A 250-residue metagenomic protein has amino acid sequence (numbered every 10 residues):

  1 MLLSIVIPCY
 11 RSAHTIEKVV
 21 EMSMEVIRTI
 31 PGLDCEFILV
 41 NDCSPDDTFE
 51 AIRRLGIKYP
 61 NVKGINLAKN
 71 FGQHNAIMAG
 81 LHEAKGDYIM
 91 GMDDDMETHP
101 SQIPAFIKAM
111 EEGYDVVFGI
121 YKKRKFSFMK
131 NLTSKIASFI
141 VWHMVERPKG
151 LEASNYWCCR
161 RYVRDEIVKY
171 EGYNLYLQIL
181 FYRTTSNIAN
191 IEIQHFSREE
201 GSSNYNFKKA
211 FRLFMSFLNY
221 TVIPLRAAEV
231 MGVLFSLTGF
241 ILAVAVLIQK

Functional and structural regions predicted by a protein language model:
L2-S4, E36: Cell-envelope/extracellular polymer assembly enzymes that use nucleotide-activated donors
S12-R28: Short, well-formed alpha-helical segments that are part of the catalytic scaffolds of diverse glycosyltransferases
H14, Q178-K250: Hydrophobic helical membrane-anchoring modules
H14-K18, D46-L55: Acidic helix N-cap motif at the loop->helix transition within catalytic regions of sugar-transfer enzymes
P31-C43, I65-N66: Short beta-strand/loop segment that forms part of the nucleotide-sugar
N41-E50, M96-E97: A conserved acidic beta->alpha catalytic loop
R54, K63-K69, Q73-E83, Y88 (+2 more regions): Acceptor/aglycone-binding surface of glycosyltransferases and processive sugar-polymer synthases
